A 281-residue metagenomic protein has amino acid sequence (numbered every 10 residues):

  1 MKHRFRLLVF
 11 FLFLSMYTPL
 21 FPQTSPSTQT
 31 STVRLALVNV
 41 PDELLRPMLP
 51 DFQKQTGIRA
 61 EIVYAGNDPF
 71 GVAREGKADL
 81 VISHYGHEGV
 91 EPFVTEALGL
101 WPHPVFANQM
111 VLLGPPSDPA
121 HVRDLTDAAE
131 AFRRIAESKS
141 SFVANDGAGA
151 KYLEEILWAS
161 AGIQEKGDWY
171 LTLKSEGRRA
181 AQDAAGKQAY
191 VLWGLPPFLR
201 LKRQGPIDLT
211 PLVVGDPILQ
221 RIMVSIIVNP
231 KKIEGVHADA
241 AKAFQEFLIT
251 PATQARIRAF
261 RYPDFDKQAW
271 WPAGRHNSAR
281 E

Functional and structural regions predicted by a protein language model:
M1-H3: N-terminal secretory signal peptides that target proteins for export/translocation
R6-P19: Bacterial N-terminal signal peptides
Q23-R59, F70-K77, G86, E91-V94 (+3 more regions): Exported/periplasmic ABC-transporter solute-binding proteins
I62-Y64: A structural preference for short, hydrophobic beta-strand core positions in alpha/beta folds
N67: Conserved Nudix-box catalytic region and its N-terminal flanking loop in Nudix hydrolases and closely related
I82: N-terminal Rossmann-like NAD(P) cofactor-binding module of classical short-chain dehydrogenase/reductase
Q109: Conserved catalytic motifs of the protein kinase core domain
L112: Serine endopeptidase catalytic core focused on the charge-relay Asp
